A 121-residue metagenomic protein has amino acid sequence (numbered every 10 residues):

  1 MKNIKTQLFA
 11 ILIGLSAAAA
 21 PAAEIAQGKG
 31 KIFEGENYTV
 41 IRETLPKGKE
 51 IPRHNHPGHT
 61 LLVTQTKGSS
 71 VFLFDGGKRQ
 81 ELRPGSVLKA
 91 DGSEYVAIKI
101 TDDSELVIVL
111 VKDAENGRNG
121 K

Functional and structural regions predicted by a protein language model:
M1-F9: Bacterial N-terminal signal peptides that target proteins for export
A10-S16: Bacterial N-terminal signal peptides
A23-E43: Short N-terminal segments immediately surrounding and downstream of signal-peptide cleavage
T39-H56: Conserved short histidine dyad/triad with adjacent acidic residue
E50-I51, G68-L73, V87: Short beta-strand segments in beta-sandwich/barrel cores
G58-V71, D75: Glycine- and acidic-residue-biased ligand/ion/polar-headgroup-sensing regions
G76-S93: Short acidic-glycine-tyrosine-enriched beta hairpin
G92-N116: Ligand-binding loop in jelly-roll beta-barrel domains
